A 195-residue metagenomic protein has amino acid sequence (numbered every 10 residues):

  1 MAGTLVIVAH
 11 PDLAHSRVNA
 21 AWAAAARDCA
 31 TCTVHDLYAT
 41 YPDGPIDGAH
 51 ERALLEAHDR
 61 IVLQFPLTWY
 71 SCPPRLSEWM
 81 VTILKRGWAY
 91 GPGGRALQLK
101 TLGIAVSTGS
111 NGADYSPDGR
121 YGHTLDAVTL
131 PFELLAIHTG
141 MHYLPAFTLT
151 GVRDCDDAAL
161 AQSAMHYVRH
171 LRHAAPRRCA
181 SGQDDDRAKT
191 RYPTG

Functional and structural regions predicted by a protein language model:
M1-H35, Y167-R169: N-terminal beta1-alpha1 ligand-phosphate binding loop
A2, L97-T101, M141: A short helix->loop->beta-strand "cap" motif at the edges of active sites that frequently abuts
R17-A21, I46, P74-E78, A158: Generic recognition of short, well-ordered alpha-helical segments
A23, P131-G195: Glycine-rich phosphate/pyrophosphate-binding loop and the adjoining helix
A30-Y38, H142-T148: Short beta-strand elements in bilobed, periplasmic/extracellular small-molecule ligand-binding domains
C32-L55: N-terminal beta-loop-helix "entrance" segment that forms/cooperates in small-molecule cofactor or anionic ligand
A49-E133: Helix-loop-strand module that forms the ligand-binding subsite of alpha/beta enzymes
